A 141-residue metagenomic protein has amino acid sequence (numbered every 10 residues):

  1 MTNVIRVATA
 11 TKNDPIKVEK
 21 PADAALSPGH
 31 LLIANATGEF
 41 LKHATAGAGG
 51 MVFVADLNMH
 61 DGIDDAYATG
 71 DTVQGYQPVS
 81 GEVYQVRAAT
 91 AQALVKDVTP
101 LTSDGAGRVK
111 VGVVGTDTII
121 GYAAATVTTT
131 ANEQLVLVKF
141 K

Functional and structural regions predicted by a protein language model:
M1-K141: Surface-exposed, low-hydrophobicity beta-strand/loop segments enriched in small/polar/acidic residues
